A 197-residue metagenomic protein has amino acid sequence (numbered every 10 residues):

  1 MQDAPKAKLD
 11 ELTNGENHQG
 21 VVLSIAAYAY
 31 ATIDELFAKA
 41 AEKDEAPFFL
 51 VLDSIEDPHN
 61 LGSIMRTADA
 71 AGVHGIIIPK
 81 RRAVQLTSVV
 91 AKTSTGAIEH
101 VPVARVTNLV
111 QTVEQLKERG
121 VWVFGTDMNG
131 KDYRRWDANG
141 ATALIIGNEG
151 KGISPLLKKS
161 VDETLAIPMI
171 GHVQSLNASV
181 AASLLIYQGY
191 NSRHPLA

Functional and structural regions predicted by a protein language model:
M1-A197: Post-transcriptional modification and biogenesis factors for structured RNAs of the translation apparatus
